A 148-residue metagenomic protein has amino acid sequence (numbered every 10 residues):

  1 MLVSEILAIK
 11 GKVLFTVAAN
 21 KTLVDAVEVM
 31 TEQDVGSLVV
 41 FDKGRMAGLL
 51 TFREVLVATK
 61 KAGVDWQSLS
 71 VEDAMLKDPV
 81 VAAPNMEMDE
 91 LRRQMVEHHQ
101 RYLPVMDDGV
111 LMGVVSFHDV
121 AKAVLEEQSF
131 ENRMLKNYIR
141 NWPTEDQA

Functional and structural regions predicted by a protein language model:
M1-K12, T51-A83, E87-V96, F117-A148: Tandem CBS (Bateman) regulatory domains
G11-L38, M46, L50-A62: N-terminal first-folded block
T16-D34, F41, V81-H99, M106: The conserved cystathionine-beta-synthase
V24, G44, D73, G109 (+1 more regions): Residue-level signal for alpha-helical context at structural boundaries
M30-Q33, L38-E54, M95, L103-V120: A glycine-centered beta-loop-beta connector
